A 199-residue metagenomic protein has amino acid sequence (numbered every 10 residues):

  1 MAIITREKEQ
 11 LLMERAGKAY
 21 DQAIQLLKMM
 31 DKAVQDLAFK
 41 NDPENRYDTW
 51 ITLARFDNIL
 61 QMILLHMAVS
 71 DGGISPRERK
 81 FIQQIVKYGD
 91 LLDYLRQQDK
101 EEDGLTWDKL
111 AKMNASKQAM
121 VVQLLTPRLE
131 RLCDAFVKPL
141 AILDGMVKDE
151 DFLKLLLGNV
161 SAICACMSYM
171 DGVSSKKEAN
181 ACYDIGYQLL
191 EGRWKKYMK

Functional and structural regions predicted by a protein language model:
A2-V69, G73-K199: Small-residue-enriched hydrophobic alpha-helices in membranes
